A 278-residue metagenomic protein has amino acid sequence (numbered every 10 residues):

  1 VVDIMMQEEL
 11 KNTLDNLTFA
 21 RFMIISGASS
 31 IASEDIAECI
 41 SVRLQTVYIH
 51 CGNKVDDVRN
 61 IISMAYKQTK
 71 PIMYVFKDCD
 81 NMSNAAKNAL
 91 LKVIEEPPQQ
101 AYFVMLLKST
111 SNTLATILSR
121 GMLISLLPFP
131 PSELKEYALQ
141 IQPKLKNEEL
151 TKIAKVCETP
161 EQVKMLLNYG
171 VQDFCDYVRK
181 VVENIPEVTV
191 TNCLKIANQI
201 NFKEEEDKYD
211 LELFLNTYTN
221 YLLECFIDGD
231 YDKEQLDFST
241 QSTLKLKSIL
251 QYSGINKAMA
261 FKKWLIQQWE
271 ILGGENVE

Functional and structural regions predicted by a protein language model:
V1-T46, Q99-Q100, K108-T217, Y221-E278: Charged, glycine-rich active-site and insertion segments that engage polyanionic ligands
K11-N16, K54-M73, D80-N81, A85-V93: Conserved alpha-helical scaffold flanking the Walker A/P-loop in AAA+ ATPase domains
T46-R59, S111-T113: AAA+/P-loop NTPase substrate/partner-engagement loops
K77-D78, M105-T110: A short beta-strand-to-loop transition that corresponds to the Sensor-1 phosphate-sensing loop of AAA+ P-loop ATPases
M82-A85, P97, N112-T113: Catalytic P-loop NTPase motifs of RecA-like helicase/translocase cores
K87-M105: Conserved catalytic/switch belt of AAA+ P-loop NTPases
